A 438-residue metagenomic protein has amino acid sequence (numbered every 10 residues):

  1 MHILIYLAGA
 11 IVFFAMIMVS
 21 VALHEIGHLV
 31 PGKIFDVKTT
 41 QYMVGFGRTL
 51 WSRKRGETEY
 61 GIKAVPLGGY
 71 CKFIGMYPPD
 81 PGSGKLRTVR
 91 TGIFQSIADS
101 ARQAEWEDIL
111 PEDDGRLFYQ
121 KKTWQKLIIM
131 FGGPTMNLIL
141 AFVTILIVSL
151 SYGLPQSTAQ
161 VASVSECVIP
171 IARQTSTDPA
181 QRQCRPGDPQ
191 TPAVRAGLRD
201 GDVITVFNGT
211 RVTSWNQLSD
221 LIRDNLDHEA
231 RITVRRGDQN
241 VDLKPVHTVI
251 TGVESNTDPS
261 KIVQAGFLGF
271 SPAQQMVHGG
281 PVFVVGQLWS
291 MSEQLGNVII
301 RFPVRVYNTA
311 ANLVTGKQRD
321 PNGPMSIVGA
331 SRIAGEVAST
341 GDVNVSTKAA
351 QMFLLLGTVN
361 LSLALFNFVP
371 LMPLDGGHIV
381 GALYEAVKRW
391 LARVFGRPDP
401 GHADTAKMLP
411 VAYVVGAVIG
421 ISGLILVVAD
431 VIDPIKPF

Functional and structural regions predicted by a protein language model:
L4-I109, D113, L363-R393: Small-residue-rich helix-interface/hinge motifs
I5, G9-F13, K121-M130, Q351-L355: Residue-level signature of transmembrane alpha-helical entry/exit and packing/kink sites in multi-pass membrane
I17-V21, N137, A141, V359-N367 (+1 more regions): Alpha-helical transmembrane segments of multi-pass membrane proteins
L23, I34, T58, G69 (+4 more regions): Internal alpha-helical transmembrane segments
H24, I62, A193, G201-I204 (+7 more regions): Terminal peptide-recognition signature
D113-K121, V168-P170, R182, E254-A364 (+2 more regions): Functional transmembrane alpha-helices
P189-W215: Conserved PDZ fold ligand-binding element
R199, T205, S219-V263: PDZ-domain C-terminal substructure recognizer with occasional recognition of PDZ-binding tails
